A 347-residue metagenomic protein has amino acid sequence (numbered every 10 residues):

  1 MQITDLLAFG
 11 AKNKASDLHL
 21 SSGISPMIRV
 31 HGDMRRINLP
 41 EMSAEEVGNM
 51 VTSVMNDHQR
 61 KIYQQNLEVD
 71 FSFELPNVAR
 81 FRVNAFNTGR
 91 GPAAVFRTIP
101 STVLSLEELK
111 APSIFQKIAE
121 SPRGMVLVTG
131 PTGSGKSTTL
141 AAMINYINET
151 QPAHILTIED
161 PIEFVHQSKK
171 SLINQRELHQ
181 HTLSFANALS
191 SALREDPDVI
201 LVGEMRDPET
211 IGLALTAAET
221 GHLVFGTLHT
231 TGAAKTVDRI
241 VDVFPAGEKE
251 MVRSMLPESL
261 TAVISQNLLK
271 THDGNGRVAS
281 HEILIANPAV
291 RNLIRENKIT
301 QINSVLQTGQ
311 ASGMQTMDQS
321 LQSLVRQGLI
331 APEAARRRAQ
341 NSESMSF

Functional and structural regions predicted by a protein language model:
M1-F347: Short, flexible helix-loop junctions that flank or precede catalytic/ligand sites
